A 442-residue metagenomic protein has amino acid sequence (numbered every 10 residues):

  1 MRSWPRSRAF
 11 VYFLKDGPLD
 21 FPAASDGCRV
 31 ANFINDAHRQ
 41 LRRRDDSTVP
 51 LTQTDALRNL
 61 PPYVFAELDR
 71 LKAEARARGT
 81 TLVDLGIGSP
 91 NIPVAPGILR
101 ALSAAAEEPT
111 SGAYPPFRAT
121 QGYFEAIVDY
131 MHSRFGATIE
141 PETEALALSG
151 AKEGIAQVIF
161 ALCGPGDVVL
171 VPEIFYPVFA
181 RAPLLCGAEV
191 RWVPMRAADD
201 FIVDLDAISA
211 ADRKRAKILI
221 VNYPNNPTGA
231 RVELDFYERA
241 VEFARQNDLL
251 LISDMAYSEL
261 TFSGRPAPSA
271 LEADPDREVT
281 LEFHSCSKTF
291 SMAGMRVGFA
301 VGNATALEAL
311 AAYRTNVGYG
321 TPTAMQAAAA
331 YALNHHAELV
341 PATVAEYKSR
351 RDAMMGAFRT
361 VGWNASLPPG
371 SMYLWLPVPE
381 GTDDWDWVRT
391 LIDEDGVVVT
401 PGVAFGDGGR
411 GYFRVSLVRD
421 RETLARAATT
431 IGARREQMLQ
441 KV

Functional and structural regions predicted by a protein language model:
R29, R191, M195-R265: Active-site phosphate-binding strand-loop segment of PLP-dependent enzymes
N32, D129, T390-T400, F405-V442: PLP-dependent enzyme catalytic core of the Aspartate aminotransferase-like
T48-G150, Q157, A332-H335, Q437-V442: N-terminal small-domain helix-loop-helix segment of the aminotransferase-like
A75-R78, C186, Q246-N247, V361 (+2 more regions): Helix C-cap/helix->beta junction micro-motif
A161-P183: Conserved PLP-anchoring active-site segment centered on the Schiff-base-forming lysine
A273, E278-K348, D352, G356 (+1 more regions): Conserved core segment of the aminotransferase class I/II
A330, E346-M355, A365-P377, G409: Conserved glycine-rich beta-strand-loop-beta hairpin in the small C-terminal domain of fold type I
